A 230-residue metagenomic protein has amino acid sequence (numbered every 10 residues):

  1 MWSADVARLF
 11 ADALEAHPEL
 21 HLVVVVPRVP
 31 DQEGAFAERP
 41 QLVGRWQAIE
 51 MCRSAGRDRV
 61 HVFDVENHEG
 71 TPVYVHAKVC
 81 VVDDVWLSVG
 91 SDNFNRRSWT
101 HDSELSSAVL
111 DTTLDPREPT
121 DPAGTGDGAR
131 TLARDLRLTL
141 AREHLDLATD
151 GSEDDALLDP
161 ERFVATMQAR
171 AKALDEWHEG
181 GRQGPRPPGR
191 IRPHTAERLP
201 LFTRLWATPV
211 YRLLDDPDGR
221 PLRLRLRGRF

Functional and structural regions predicted by a protein language model:
W2-F230: PLD/PLD-like phosphodiesterase catalytic module centered on the HKD motif
